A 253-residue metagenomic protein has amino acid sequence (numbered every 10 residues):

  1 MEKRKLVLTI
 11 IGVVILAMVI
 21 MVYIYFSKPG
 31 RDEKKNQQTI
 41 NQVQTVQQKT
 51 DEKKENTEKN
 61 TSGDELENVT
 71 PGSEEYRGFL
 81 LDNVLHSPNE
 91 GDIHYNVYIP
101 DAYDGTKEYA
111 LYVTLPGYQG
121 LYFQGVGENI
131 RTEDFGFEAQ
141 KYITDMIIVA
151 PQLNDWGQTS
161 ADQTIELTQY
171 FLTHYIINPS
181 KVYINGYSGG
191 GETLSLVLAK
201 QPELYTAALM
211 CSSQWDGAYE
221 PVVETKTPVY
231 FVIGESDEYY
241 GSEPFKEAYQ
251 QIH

Functional and structural regions predicted by a protein language model:
E2-Y109, E192, V197-K200: A domain-start/cap signature at the N-terminus of enzymes
A102-Y103, K107, W156-S188: Gly/Ser-rich "nucleophile elbow"/oxyanion-hole loop immediately N-terminal to the catalytic nucleophile in hydrolases
K107-L111, I143-I147, N178-V182, P202-A208 (+1 more regions): Loop/turn elements at helix/coil->beta-strand transitions in domains of secreted/extracellular proteins
E108-Y109, Y122-E128, A161-D162, L196-V197 (+2 more regions): Short, solvent-exposed loop/turn and secondary-structure capping segments
L111, L115-I165: Active-site machinery of serine-nucleophile hydrolases
G117-L121, L153-Q158, S188-E192, S213-G217 (+1 more regions): Solvent-exposed loop/turn segments at secondary-structure junctions within structured extracellular/periplasmic domains
T173-H174, S180-E224: Primarily recognizes the serine-hydrolase "nucleophile elbow" in alpha/beta-hydrolase and SGNH/GDSL folds
T206-H253: The feature captures the conserved acid-bearing segment of alpha/beta-hydrolase catalytic domains
